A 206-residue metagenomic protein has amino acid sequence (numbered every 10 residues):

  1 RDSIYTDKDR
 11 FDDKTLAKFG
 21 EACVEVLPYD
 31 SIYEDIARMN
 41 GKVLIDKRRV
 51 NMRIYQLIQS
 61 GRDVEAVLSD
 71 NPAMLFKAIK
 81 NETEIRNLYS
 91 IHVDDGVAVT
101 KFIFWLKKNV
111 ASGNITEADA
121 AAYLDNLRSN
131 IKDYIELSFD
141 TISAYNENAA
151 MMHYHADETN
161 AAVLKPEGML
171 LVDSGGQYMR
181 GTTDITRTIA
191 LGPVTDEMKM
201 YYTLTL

Functional and structural regions predicted by a protein language model:
R1-L206: Active-site neighborhoods and metal-handling regions in enzymes and metal-associated proteins
